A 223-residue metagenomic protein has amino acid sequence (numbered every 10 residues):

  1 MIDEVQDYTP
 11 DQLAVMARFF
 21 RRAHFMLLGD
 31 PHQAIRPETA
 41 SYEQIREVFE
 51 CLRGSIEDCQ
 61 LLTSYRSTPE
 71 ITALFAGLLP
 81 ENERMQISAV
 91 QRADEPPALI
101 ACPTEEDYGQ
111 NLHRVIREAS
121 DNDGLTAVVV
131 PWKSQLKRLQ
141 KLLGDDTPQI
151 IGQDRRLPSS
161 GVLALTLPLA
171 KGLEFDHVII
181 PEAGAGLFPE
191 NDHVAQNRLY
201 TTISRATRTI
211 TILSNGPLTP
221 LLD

Functional and structural regions predicted by a protein language model:
M1-I2: Walker B beta-strand of ABC/ABC-like P-loop ATPase nucleotide-binding domains, specifically the conserved hydrophobic
Q6-D223: Conserved helicase motor core of SF1/SF2 NTP-dependent helicases
